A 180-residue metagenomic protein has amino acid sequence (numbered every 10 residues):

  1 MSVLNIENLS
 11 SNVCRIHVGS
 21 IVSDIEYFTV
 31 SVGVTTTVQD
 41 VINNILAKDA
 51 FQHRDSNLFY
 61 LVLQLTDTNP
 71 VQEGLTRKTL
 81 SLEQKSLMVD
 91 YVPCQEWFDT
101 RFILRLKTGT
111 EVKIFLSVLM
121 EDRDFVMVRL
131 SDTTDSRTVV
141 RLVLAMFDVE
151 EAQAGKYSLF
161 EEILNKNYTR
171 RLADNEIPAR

Functional and structural regions predicted by a protein language model:
M1-R180: Intrinsically disordered, Pro/Ser/Thr-rich cytosolic linker and juxtamembrane tail regions that serve as
